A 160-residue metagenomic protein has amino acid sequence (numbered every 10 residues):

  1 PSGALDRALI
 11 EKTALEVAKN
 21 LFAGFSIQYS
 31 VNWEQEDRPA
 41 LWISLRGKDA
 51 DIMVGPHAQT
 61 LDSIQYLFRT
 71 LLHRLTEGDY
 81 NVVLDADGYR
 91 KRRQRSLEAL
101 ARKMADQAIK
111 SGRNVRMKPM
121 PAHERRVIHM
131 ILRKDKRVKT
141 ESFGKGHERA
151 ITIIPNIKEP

Functional and structural regions predicted by a protein language model:
P1-P160: RNA-contacting regions in translation and RNA-metabolism proteins, encompassing KH/S1 modules where present
